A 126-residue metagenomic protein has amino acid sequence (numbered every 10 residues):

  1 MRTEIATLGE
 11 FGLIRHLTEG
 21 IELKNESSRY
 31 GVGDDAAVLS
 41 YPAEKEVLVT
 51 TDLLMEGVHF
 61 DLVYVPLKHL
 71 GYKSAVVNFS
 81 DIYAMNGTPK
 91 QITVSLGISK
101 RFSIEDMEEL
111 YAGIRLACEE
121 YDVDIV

Functional and structural regions predicted by a protein language model:
M1-P66, M85, V94, G113-C118 (+1 more regions): Extreme N-terminal cap/leader segments of soluble proteins
V65-V126: A glycine-rich phosphate/pyrophosphate-binding beta-strand-loop-alpha-helix module
